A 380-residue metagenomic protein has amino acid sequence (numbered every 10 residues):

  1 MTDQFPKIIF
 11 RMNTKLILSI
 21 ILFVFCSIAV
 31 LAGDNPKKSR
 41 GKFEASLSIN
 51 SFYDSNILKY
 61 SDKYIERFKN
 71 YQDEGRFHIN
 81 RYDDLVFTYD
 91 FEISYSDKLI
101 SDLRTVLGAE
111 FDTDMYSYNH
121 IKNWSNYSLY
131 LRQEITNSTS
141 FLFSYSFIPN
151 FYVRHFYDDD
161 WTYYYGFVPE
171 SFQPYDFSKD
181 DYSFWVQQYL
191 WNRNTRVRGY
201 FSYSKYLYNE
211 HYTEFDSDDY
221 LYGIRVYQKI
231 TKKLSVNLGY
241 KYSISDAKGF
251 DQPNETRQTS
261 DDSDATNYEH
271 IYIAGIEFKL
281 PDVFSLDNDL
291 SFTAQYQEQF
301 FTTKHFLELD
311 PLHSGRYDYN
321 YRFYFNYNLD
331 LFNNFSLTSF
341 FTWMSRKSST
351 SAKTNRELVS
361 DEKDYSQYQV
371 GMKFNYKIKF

Functional and structural regions predicted by a protein language model:
A32-V106: Outer-membrane beta-barrel initiation region
K37-S39, R81-L85, N119-N126, S171-K179 (+4 more regions): Replace "Gram-negative outer membrane beta-barrel proteins" with "bacterial and organellar outer membrane beta-barrel
I49-S55, F87, D97, F111-S117 (+8 more regions): Transmembrane beta-strands of outer-membrane beta-barrel pores
I57-Y64, S117-N126, Y152-Y164, L207-D216 (+3 more regions): Outer-membrane beta-barrel translocator domains and adjoining extracellular loop/strand segments of Gram-negative
T88-E92, S128-Y130, D181-W185, L221-G223 (+3 more regions): Membrane-embedded beta-strand positions in outer-membrane beta-barrel channels/transporters
L99-V106, T136-F143, F151, L190-G199 (+4 more regions): Repeated loop/turn-to-beta-strand initiation elements of outer-membrane beta-barrel proteins
W185-Y206, D219-F306: Detector for outer-membrane/organellar transmembrane beta-barrel domains, recognizing the amphipathic beta-strand
D364-F380: Outer-membrane beta-barrel "beta-signal"
